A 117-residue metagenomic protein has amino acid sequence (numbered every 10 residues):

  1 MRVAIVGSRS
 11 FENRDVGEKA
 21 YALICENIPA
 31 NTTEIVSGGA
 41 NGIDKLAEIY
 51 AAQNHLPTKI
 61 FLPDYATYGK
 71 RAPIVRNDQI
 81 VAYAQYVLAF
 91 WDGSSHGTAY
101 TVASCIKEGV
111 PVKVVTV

Functional and structural regions predicted by a protein language model:
R2, S10-V117: Acidic/glycine-enriched connector segments
